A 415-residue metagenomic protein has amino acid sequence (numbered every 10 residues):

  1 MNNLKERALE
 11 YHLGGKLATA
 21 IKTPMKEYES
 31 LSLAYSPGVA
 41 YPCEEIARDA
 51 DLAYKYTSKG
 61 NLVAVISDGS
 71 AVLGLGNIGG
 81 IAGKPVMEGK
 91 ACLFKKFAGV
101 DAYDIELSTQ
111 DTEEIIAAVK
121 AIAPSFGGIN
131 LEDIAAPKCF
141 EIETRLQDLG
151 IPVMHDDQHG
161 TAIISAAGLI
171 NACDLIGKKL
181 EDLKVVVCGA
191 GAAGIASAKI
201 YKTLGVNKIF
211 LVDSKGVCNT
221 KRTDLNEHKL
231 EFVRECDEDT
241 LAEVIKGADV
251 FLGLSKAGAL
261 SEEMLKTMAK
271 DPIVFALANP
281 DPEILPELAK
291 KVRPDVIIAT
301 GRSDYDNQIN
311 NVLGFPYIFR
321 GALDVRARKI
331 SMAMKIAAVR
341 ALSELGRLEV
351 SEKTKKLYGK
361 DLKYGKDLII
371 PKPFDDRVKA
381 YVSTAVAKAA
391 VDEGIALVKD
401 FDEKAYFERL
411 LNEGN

Functional and structural regions predicted by a protein language model:
M1-V153, S383, K388-A389, E393-L397 (+1 more regions): N-terminal ligand-binding/catalytic initiation module
Y54-K59, K95-K96, A121-A123, R145-Q147 (+7 more regions): Solvent-exposed alpha-helices and their adjacent loops that cap or buttress functional pockets in soluble metabolic
D68-S70, I78, L107-S108, D133-C139 (+5 more regions): Short, ordered loop/turn segments at secondary-structure junctions
L73, I78-A98, G150, H155-H159 (+1 more regions): Glycine-rich phosphate/diphosphate-binding loop of Rossmann-like nucleotide-binding domains
D104, N130-D133, V153-D157, V187 (+5 more regions): General beta-strand structural signal in soluble alpha/beta enzymes
D156, I176, A278-D400: Adenosine-phosphate binding glycine-rich loop
L230-I297, R302-D304: Rossmann-like adenosine-cofactor binding region
